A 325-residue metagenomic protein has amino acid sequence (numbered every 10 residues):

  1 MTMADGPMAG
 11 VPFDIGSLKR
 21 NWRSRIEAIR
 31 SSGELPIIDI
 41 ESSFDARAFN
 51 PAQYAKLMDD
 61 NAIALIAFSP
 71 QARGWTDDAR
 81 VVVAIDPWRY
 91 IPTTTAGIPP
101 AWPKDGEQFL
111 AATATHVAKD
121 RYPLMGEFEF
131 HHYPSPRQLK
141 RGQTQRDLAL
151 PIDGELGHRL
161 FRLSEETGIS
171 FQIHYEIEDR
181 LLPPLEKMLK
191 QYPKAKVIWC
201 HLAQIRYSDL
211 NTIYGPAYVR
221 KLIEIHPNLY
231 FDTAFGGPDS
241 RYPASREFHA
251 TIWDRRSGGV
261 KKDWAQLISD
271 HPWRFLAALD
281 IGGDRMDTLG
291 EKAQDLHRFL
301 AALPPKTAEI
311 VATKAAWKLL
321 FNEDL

Functional and structural regions predicted by a protein language model:
M1-I38, F49-L65, S69-P70, K262-L276 (+1 more regions): Mid-to-C-terminal alpha-helical segments outside catalytic/metal-binding sites
P12-S31, R73, D77-F171: Active-site gating/metal-coordination segments in enzymes
E27-G33, Q53-N61, D77-I91, A111-P123 (+5 more regions): Acidic (Asp/Glu)-rich catalytic clusters
P36-S42, L65-F68, Y90-A96, L124-E127 (+4 more regions): Hydrophobic faces of well-ordered beta-strands that scaffold small-molecule active sites in alpha/beta enzyme cores
S43-P51, I66-D77, P99-Q108, H174-P183 (+4 more regions): Acidic-and-aromatic substrate-binding clefts and catalytic sites of carbohydrate-active enzymes
N50-Y54, W75-D78, F109, L156-L160 (+5 more regions): Stable alpha-helical elements in mature extracytoplasmic
Q71, F130-Y133, I177, L202 (+1 more regions): Flexible loop residues that form catalytic and substrate-binding hotspots at small-molecule/glycan-binding clefts
P87, D147-A277, P304: Catalytic pocket-lining loop regions of alpha/beta-barrel enzymes, especially the amidohydrolase/enolase/GH5 lineages
